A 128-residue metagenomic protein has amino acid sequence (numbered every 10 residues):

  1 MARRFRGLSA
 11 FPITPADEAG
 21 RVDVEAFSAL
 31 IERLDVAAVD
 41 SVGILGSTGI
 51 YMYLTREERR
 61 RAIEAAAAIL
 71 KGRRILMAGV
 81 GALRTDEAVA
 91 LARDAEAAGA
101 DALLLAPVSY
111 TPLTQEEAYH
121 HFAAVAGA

Functional and structural regions predicted by a protein language model:
A2-A128: Active-site beta->alpha loop and helix N-cap motifs at the rims of alpha/beta catalytic domains
